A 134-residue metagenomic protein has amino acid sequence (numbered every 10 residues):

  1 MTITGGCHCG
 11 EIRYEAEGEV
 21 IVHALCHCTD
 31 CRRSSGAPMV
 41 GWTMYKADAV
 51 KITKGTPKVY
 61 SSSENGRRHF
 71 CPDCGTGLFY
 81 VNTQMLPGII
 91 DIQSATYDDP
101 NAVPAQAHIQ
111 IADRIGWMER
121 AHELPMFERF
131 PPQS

Functional and structural regions predicted by a protein language model:
M1-S134: A short Gly-Trp-Pro
